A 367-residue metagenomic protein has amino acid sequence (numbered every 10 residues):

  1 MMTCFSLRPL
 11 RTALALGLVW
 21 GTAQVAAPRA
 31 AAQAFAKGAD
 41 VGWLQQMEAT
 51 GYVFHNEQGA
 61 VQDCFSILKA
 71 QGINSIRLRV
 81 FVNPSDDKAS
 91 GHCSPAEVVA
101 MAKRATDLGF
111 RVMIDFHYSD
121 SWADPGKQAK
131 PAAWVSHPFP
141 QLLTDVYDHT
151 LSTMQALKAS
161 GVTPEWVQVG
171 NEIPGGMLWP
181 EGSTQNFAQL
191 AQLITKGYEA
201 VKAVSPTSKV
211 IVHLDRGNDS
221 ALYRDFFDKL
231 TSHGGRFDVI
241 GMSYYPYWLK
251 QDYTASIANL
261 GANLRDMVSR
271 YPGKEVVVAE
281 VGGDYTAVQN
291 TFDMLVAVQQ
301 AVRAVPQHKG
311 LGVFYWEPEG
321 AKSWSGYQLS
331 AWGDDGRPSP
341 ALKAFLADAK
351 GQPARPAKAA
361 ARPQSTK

Functional and structural regions predicted by a protein language model:
M2-L14, G21-A26: Bacterial N-terminal signal peptides that target proteins for export
P28-A32: Boundary at the C-terminal end of the N-terminal hydrophobic targeting segment
Q33, D63-G72, A100-R111, Q155-V162 (+4 more regions): Acidic (Asp/Glu)-rich catalytic clusters
Q33-R111, H117-V146, S152, Q168: N-terminal substrate-binding region of glycoside hydrolase catalytic domains
K37-A39, I76-L78, V112-F116, E165-V169 (+4 more regions): Hydrophobic faces of well-ordered beta-strands that scaffold small-molecule active sites in alpha/beta enzyme cores
V41-L44, F81-N83, H117-S121, V169-P174 (+4 more regions): Active-site beta-loop-alpha junctions enriched in small/polar residues
A49-V53, D266-P272, Y285-K367: Aromatic-rich peripheral "rim/lid" segments of glycoside hydrolase catalytic domains that contact and position glycan
G91-V99, A123-F237, W248-A262, A287-V298 (+1 more regions): Active-site cleft segment of glycoside hydrolase catalytic domains centered on the general acid/base Glu
